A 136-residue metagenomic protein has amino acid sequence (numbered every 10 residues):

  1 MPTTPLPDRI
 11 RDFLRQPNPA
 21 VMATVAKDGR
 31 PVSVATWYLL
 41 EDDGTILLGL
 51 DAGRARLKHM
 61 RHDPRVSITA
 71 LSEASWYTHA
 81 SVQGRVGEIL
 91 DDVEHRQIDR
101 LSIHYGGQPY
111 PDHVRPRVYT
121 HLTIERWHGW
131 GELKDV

Functional and structural regions predicted by a protein language model:
M1-P17: Extreme N-terminal tail/first-helix region
M1-P5, Y77-V136: Charged, gly/pro-rich active-site loop segments
P5-D8, D51, A55, H113: Residues at secondary-structure transition points
P17-A52, V66-A70, S81-V82: Short beta-strand segments
D28-R30, A74-W76, V114: A short beta-turn/loop motif at secondary-structure boundaries
D42, A52, S72, E88 (+1 more regions): Non-catalytic surface loops within mature trypsin-like serine protease
R54-R56, S75, V136: Short, surface-exposed beta-strand-loop junctions and turns on beta-sheet-rich folds
